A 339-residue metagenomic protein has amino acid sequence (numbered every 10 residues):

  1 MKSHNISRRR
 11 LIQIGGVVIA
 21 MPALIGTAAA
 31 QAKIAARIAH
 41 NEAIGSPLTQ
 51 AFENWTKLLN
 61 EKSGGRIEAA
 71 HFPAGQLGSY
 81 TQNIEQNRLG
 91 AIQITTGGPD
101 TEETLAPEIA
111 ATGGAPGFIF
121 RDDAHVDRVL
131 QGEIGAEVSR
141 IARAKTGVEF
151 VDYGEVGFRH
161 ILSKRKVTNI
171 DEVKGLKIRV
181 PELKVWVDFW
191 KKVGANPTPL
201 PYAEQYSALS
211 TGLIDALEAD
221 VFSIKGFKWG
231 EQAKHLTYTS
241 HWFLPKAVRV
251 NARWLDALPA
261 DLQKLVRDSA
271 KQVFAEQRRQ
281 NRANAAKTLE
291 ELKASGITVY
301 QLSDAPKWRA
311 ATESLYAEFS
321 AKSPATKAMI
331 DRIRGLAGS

Functional and structural regions predicted by a protein language model:
K2-I25, Q31-R128, I134-A136, R140-S339: N-terminal secretory/targeting leader peptides
